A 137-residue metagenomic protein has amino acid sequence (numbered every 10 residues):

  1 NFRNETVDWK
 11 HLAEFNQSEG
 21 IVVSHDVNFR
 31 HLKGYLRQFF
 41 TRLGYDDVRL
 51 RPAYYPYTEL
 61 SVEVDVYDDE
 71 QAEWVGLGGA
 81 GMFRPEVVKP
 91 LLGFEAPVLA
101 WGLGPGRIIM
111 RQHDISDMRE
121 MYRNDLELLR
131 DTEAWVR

Functional and structural regions predicted by a protein language model:
N1-R137: TRNA-recognition modules of translation machinery and tRNA-sensing kinases, especially anticodon-binding
